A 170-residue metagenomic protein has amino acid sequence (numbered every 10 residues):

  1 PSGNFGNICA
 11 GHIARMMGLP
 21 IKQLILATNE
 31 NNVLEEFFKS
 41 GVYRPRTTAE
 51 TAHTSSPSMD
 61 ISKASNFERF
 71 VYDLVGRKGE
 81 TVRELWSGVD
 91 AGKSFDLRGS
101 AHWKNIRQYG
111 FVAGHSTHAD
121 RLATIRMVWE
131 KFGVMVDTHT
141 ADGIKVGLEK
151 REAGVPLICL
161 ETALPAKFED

Functional and structural regions predicted by a protein language model:
P1-D170: PLP-dependent amino-acid enzyme catalytic core
